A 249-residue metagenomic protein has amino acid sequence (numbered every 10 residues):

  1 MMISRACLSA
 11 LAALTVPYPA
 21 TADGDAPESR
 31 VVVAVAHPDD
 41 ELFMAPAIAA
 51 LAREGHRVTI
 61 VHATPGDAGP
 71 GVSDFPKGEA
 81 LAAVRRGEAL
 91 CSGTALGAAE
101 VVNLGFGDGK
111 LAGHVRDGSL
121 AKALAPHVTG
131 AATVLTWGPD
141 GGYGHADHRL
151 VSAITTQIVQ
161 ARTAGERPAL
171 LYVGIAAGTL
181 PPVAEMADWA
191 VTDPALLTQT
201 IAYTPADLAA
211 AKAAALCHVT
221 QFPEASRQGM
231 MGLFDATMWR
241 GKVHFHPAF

Functional and structural regions predicted by a protein language model:
M1-R5: Positively charged n-region of N-terminal signal peptides that target proteins for export
A6-T15: Bacterial N-terminal signal peptides
C7, P70, H148: Functionally engaged cysteine thiol sites
T15, P65, G105, G138 (+1 more regions): Residues that line or immediately flank small-molecule/substrate-binding pockets and catalytic motifs
Y18-A34, E54, V115-F249: Metal-dependent de-N-acetylase/amidase catalytic core
Y18-T129, T156-G165: Active-site rim/loop-helix segments in enzyme catalytic domains that contact anionic ligands
